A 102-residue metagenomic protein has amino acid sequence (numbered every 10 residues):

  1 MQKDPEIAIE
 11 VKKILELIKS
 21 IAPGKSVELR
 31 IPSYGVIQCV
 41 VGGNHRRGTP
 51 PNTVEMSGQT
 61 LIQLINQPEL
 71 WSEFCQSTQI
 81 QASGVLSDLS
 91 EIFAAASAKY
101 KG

Functional and structural regions predicted by a protein language model:
M1-G102: Feature captures hydrophobic
